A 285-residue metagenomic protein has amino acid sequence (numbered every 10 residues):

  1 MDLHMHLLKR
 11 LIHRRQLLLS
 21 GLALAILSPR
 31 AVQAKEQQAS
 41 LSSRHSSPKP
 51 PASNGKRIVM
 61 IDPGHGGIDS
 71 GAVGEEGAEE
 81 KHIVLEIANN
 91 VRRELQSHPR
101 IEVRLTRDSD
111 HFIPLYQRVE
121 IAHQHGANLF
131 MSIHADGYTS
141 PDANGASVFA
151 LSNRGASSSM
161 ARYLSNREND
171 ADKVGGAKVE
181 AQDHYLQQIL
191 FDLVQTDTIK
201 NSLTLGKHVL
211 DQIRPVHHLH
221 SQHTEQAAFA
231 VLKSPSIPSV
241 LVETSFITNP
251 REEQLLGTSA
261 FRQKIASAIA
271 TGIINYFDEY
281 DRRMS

Functional and structural regions predicted by a protein language model:
M1-S285: Catalytic-site microenvironment of enzymes that process N-acetyl-hexosamine-containing cell-wall polysaccharides
